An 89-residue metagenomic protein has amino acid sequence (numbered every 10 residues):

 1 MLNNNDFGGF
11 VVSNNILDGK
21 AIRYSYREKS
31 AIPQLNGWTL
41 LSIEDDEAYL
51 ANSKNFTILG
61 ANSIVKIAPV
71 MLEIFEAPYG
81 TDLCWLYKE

Functional and structural regions predicted by a protein language model:
M1-N4: Surface-exposed beta-loop interaction hotspot
D6-F7, L35, P78: Intrinsically disordered, low-complexity segments enriched in small/polar residues
F7-F10, F56, F75: Phenylalanine-focused residue identity feature
G8-P33: Amphipathic, interaction-prone secondary-structure segments
F10-V11, T39, N62, D82: Compositionally biased, intrinsically disordered low-complexity regions
R23-S25, A48, P78, L86: Intrinsically disordered, low-complexity N-terminal regions enriched in serine/proline/glycine with scattered basic
S25-E73: Acidic, aromatic-enriched beta-alpha/helix-loop junctions
L72-E89: Low-complexity intrinsically disordered segments
